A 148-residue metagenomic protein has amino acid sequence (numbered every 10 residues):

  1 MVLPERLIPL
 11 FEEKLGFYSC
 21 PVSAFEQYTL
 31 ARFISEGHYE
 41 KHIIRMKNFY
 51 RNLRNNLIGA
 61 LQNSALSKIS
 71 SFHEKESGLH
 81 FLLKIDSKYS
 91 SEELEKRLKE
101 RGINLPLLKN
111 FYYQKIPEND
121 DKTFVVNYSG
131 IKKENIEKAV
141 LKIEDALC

Functional and structural regions predicted by a protein language model:
M1-N48: Conserved core segment of the aminotransferase class I/II
K47-I58, S70-K84: Conserved glycine-rich beta-strand-loop-beta hairpin in the small C-terminal domain of fold type I
L82-K88, L105-E144: Conserved PLP-binding active-site segment of the aspartate aminotransferase-like
S90-E92: Short gly/Ser/Thr-rich phosphate-binding loop of adenylate-forming enzymes
L94-K99, A139-D145: Short amphipathic alpha-helices in soluble, non-transmembrane regions that often serve as interface/regulatory elements
